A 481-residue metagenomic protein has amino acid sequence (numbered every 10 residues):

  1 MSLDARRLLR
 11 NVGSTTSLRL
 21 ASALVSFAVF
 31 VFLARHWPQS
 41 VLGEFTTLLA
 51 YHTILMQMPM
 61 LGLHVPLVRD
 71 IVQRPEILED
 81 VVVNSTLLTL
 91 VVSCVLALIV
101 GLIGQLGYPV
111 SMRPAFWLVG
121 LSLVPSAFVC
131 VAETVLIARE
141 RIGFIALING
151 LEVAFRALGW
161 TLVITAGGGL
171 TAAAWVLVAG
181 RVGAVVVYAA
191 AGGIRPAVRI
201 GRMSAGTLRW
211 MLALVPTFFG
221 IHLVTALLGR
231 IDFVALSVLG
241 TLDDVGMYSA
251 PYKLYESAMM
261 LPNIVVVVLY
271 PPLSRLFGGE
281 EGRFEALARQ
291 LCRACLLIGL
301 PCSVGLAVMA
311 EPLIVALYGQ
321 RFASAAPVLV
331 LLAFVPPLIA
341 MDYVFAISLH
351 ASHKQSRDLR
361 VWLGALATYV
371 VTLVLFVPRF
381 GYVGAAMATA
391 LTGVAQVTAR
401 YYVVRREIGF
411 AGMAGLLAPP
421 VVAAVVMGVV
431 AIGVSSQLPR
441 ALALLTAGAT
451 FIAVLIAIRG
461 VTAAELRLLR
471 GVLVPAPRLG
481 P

Functional and structural regions predicted by a protein language model:
M1-L8, L170-A174, V186-G229, V268 (+3 more regions): Interhelical loop/hinge segments that connect adjacent transmembrane helices in multipass membrane
S2, I432-P481: Membrane-proximal transmembrane or re-entrant/amphipathic helices at the cytosolic face
D4-H64, A97, G101, S122 (+4 more regions): Signature of the first transmembrane helix
L9-S26, L48, H52, M56-G104 (+3 more regions): Membrane-water interface segments that mark the loop-to-transmembrane alpha-helix transition
N11-S26, E152, A173-Y188, G192 (+4 more regions): Transmembrane helical elements of multi-pass membrane transporters/channels
I54, M58, L90, C94 (+9 more regions): Alpha-helical transmembrane segments of multi-pass membrane proteins
D70-L88, M247-L363: Specific pore-lining/lateral-gate transmembrane helices of multi-pass inner-membrane transport and insertion machines
W117-G120, A146-I194, L214, L363-V371 (+3 more regions): Hydrophobic alpha-helical transmembrane segments
